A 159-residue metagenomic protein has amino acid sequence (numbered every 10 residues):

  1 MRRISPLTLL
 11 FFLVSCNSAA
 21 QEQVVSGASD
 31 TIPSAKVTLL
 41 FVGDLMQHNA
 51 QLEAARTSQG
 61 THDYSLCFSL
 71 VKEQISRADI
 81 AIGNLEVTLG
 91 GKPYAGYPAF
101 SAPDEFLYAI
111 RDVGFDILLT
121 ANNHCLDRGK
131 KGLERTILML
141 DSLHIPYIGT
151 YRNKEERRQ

Functional and structural regions predicted by a protein language model:
I4-V14: Sec-dependent N-terminal signal peptides
C16-Q159: Acidic, metal/ion-coordinating pockets
